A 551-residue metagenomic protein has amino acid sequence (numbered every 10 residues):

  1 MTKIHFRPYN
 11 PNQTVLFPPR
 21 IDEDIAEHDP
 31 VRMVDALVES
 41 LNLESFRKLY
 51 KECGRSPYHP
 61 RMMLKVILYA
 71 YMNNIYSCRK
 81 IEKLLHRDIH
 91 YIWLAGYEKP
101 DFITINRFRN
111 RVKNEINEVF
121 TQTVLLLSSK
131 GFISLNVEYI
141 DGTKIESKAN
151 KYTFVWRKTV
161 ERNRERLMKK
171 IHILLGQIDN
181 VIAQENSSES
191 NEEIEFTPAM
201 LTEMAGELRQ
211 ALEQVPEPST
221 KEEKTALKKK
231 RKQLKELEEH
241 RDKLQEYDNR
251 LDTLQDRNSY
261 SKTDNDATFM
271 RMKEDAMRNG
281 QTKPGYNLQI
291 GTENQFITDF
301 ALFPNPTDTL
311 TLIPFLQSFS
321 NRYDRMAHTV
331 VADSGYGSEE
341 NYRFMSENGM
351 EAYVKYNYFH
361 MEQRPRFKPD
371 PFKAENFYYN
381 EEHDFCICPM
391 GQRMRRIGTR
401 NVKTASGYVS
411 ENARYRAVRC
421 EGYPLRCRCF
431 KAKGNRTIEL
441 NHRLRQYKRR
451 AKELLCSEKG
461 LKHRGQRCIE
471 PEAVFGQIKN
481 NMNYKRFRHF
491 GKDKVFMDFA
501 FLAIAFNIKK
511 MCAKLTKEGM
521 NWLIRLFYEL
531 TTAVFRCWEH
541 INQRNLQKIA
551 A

Functional and structural regions predicted by a protein language model:
M1-R32: Hydrophobic alpha-helical membrane-insertion signals
K3, Y50-G54, K459-K462: A ubiquitous short alpha-helical element
P8, I67, N74-R87, E98-A551: Anion-binding and metal-coordination hotspots
T14, E27, E39, H59 (+3 more regions): Generic alpha-helical segment signature
A26, G54-M62, N73, S77 (+2 more regions): Generic, well-ordered alpha-helical segments
A26-L68, H442: Basic, short loop/linker segments at the boundary and entry of helix-turn-helix/winged-helix-like folds
Y91-G96: Secretory-pathway/luminal and periplasmic proteins that interact with or process carbohydrate-rich
